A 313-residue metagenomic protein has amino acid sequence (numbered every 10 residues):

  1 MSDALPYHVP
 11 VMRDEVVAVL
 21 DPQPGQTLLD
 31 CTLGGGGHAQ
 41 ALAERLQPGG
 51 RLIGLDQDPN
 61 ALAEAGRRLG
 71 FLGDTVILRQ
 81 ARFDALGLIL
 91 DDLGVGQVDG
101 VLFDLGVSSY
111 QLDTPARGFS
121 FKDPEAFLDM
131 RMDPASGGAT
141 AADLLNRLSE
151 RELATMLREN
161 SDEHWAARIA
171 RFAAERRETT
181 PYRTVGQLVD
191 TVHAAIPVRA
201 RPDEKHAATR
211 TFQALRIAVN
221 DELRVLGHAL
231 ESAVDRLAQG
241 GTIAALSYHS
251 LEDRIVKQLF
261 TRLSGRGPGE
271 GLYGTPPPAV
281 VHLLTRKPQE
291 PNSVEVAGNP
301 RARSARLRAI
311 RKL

Functional and structural regions predicted by a protein language model:
M1-L313: S-adenosyl-L-methionine-dependent methyltransferase catalytic core, i.e., the SAM/SAH-binding region
